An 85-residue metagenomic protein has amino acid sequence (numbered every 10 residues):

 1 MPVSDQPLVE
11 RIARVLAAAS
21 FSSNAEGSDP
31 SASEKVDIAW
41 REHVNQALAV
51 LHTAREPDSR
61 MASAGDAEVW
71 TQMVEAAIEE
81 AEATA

Functional and structural regions predicted by a protein language model:
P2-D29, A49-W70, A76, A81-A85: Amphipathic alpha-helical oligomerization segments
